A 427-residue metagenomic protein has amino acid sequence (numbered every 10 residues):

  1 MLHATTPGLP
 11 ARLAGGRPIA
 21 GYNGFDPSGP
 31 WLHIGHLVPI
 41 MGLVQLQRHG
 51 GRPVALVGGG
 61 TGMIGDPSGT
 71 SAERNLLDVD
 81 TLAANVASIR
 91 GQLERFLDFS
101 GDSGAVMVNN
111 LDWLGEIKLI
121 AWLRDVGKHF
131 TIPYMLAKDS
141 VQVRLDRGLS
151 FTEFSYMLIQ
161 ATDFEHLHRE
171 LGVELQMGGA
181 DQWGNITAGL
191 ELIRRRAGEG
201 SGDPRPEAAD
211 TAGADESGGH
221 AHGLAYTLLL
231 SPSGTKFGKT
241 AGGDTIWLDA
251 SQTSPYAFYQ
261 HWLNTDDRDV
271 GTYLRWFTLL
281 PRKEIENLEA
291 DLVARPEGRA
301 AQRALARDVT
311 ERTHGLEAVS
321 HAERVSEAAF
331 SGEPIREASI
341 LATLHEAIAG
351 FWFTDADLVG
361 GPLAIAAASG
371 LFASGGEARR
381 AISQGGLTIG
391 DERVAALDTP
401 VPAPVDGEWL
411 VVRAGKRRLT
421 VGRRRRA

Functional and structural regions predicted by a protein language model:
M1-L190, R196-H222: NTP-dependent nucleotidyl-transfer catalytic core
I193-A427: Conserved nucleotide- and phosphate/pyrophosphate-binding catalytic cores in adenylate/nucleotidyl-handling enzymes
